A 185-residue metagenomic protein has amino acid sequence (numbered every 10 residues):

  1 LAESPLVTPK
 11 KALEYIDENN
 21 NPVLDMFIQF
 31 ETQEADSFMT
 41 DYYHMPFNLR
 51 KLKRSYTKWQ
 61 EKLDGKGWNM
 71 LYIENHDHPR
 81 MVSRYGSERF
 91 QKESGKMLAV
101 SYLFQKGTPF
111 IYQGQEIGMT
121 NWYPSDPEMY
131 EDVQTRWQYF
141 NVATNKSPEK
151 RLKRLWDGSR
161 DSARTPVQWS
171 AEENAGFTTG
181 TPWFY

Functional and structural regions predicted by a protein language model:
L1-Y185: Active-site and adjacent substrate-binding regions of carbohydrate-active enzymes
